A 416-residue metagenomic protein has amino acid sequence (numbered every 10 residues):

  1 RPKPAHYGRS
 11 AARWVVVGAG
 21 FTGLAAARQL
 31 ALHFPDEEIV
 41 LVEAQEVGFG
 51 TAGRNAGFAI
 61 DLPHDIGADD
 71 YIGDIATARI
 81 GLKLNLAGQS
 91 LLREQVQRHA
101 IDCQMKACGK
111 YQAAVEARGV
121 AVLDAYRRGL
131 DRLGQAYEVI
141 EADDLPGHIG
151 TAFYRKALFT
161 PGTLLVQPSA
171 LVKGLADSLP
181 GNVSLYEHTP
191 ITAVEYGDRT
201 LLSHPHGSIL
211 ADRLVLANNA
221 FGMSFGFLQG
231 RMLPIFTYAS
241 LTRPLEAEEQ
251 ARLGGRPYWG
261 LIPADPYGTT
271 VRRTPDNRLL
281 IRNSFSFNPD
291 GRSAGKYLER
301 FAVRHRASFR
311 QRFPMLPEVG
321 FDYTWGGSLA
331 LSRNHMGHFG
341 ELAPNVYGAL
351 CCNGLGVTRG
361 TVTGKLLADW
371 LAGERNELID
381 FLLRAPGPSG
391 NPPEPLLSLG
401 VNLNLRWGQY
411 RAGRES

Functional and structural regions predicted by a protein language model:
R1-W14, L32-H33, E37-E38: Extreme N-terminal leader/targeting segments of oxidoreductases
G18-L24, A44: Glycine-rich Rossmann-fold phosphate-binding loop(s) that bind the pyrophosphate of adenine dinucleotide cofactors
A31-R54: Glycine-rich FAD pyrophosphate-binding loop
L62-A142: Dinucleotide-binding Rossmann-like beta1-alpha1 core, especially the glycine-rich loop that anchors the ADP
I80-Q89, A113-V122, L158-D177, Y186 (+1 more regions): Short beta-strand to alpha-helix junction loop
S90, R98-K106, I191, S208-E248 (+1 more regions): Active-site substrate-recognition segment that forms the wall of the catalytic cavity or substrate channel
A121, R128-D131, F153-R213: Helical element adjacent to the flavin cofactor pocket in flavoenzyme catalytic cores
F287-R411: C-terminal catalytic lobe of FAD-dependent flavoproteins
